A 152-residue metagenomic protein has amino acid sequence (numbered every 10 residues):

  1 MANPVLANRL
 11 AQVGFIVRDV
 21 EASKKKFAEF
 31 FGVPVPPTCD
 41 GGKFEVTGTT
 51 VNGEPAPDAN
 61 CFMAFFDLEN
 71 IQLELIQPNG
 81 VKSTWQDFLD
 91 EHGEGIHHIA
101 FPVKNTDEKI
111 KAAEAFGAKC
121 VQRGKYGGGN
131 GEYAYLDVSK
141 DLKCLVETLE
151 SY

Functional and structural regions predicted by a protein language model:
N3-A7, E91-G93: Short, flexible turn/loop "capping" segments at secondary-structure junctions
V5-N8, I16-E69, E108-K140: Core segments of cupin and vicinal oxygen chelate
R9-V13, G95-H97: Short amphipathic alpha-helical segments
G14-F15, E74-P78, A100, A112 (+3 more regions): A structural feature that tracks compact, well-ordered secondary-structure segments with a strong bias toward
V35, K82-T84, D141-V146: Short loop/beta submotifs within extracellular cysteine-rich repeat domains
F62-F88: Helix-adjacent hinge/juxtasegments
E69-I71, N79-G80, K104, S139-K140 (+1 more regions): Short loop segments at secondary-structure junctions
P78-V81, W85-K111: Long, charged/polar, surface-exposed segments that mediate recognition or autoinhibition
